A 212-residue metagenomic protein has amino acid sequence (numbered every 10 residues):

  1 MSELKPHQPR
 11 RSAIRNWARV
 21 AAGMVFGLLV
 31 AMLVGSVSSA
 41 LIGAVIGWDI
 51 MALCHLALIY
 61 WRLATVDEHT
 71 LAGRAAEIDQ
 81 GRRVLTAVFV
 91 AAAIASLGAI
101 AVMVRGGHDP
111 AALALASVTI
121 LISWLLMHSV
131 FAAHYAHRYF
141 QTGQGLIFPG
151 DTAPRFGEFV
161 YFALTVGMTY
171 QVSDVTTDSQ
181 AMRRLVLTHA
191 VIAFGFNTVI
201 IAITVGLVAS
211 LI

Functional and structural regions predicted by a protein language model:
A13-S36, I94, N197: The first (N-terminal) embedded transmembrane alpha-helix
V30-G43, A101-L115, V208-I212: Helix-coil boundary and interhelical linker segments in multi-pass alpha-helical membrane proteins
A40-A57: Loop-to-helix transition at the N-terminal end of transmembrane alpha-helices
H55-E68, S129-Q141: Membrane-water interface of transmembrane alpha-helices
Y60-I78, I100-V104: Membrane-helix interface/capping segments
L71-A91: Juxtamembrane helix-capping/reentrant segments at transmembrane boundaries
Y139, Q144-S179: Membrane-proximal soluble regions of multi-pass membrane proteins
T176-G195: Interfacial loop-to-transmembrane junctions
